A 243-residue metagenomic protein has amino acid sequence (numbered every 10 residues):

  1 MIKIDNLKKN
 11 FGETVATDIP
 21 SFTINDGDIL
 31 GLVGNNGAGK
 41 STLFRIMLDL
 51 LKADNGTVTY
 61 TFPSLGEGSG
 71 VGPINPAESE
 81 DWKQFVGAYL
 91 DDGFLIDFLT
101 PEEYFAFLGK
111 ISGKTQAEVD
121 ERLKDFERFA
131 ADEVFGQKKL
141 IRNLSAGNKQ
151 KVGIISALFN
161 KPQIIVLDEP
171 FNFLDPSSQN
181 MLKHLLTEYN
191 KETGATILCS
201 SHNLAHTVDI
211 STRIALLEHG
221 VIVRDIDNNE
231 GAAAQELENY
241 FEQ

Functional and structural regions predicted by a protein language model:
V33-N35: The feature captures the beta-strand-to-loop junction immediately N-terminal to the Walker
L48: Helix-to-loop junction immediately C-terminal to a conserved catalytic motif
G56-W82, R224: Conserved ABC transporter NBD signature motif
L140-L144: Conserved ABC ATPase signature
I165-E169: Catalytic Walker B motif of ABC-type/P-loop ATPase nucleotide-binding domains
S200-H202: H-loop/switch region of ABC-family ATPase nucleotide-binding domains
